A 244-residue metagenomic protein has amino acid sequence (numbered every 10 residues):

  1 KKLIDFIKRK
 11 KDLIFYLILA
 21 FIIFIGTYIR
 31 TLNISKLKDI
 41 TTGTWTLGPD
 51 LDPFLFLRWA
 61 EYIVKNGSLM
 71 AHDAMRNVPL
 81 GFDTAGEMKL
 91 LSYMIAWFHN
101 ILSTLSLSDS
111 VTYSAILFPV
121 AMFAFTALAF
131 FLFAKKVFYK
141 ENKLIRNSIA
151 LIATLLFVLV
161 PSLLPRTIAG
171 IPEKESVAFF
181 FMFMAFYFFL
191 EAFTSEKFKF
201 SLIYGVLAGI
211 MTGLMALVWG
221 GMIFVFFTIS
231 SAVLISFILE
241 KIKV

Functional and structural regions predicted by a protein language model:
K1-T42, L51, N147-L151: Start-transfer (signal-anchor) and selected internal transmembrane alpha helices of multi-pass inner/ER membrane
K2-D5, S68, M88-Y93, K197 (+1 more regions): Coil-to-alpha-helix initiation sites in intrinsically disordered, low-complexity, charged segments
I7, N100-L107, Y139-L144: Extracellular/lumenal inter-transmembrane loop segments of multi-pass membrane transporters
R9-D12, H72-M75, F133, A169-P172: Interfacial helix-loop-helix linkers and transmembrane-helix boundary segments in multi-pass membrane proteins
D12-F15, L105-D109, N147-S148, K199-I203: Membrane-interfacial loop-to-helix junctions in multi-pass transporters
F24-T27, F118-E196, F200-K241: Membrane-embedded helix bundles of polyisoprenyl
I25-T126, E173: Membrane-interface coil-to-helix junctions
